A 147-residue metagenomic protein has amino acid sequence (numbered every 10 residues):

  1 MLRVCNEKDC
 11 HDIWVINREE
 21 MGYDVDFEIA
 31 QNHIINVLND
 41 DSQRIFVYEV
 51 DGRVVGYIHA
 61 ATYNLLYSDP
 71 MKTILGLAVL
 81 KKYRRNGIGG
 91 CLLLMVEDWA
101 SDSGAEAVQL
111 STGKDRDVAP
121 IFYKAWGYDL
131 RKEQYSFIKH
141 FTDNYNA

Functional and structural regions predicted by a protein language model:
M1-K8, D143-A147: Conserved N-terminal entry element of GNAT/NAT acetyltransferase domains
V4-K8, V15-P70, L75, L94: Acetyl-CoA-dependent GNAT
C5, L77-V79, T112, Y128: Hydrophobic adenine-recognition pocket in adenosine-nucleotide-binding enzymes
P70-K81, Y135: Conserved acetyl-CoA binding element of GNAT-fold acetyltransferases
G76-V79, R85-D98, A125: Conserved acetyl-CoA-binding loop-helix of GNAT-fold acetyltransferases
L93, A100-T112: Conserved GNAT acetyl-CoA-binding A-motif
Q109-A119, I138, T142: Conserved beta-strand-loop-alpha-helix junction that forms the acyl-donor binding cleft
K124-E133: Conserved acetyl-CoA-binding loop of GNAT-fold acetyltransferases
